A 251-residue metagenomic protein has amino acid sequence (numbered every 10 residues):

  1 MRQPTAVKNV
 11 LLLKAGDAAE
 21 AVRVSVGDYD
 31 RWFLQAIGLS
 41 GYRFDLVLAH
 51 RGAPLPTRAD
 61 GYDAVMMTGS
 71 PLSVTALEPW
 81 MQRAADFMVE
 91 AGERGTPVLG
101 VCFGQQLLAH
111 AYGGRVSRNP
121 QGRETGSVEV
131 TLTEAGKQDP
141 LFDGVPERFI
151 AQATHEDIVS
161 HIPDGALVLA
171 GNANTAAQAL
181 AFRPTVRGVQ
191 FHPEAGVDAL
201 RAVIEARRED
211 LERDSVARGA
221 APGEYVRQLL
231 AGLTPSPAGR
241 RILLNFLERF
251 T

Functional and structural regions predicted by a protein language model:
M1-R94, E224-T251: N-terminal beta1-alpha1 cap of cysteine-dependent amidohydrolase-like domains
L11-L13, D45-V47, M66, L99 (+3 more regions): Hydrophobic/aromatic beta-strand patches that form the interior of the parallel beta-sheet core in alpha/beta enzyme
A18, G52, S73, Q106 (+3 more regions): Surface-exposed, flexible loop/turn segments at secondary-structure boundaries
V22-R23, P56, A76-L77, A109-A111 (+3 more regions): Short glycine-/acidic-enriched loop or helix-start segments at secondary-structure transitions that form or flank
S25-D28, A59-Y62, P79-Q82, G113-V116 (+3 more regions): Short, glycine/charged-enriched secondary-structure capping and boundary segments
Y62, T68-G136: Cysteine-nucleophile active-site neighborhood
G113-D198: Pocket-forming structural segment of enzyme catalytic cores
L167, T175-T251: C-terminal and late-domain segments of enzyme folds
